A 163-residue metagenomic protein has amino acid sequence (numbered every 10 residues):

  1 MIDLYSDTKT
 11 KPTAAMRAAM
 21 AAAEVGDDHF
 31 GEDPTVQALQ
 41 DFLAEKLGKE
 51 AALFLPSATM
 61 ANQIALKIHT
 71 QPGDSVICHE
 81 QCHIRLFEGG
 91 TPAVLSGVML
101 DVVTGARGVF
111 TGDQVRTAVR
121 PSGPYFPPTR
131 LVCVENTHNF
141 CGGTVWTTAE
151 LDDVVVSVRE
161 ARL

Functional and structural regions predicted by a protein language model:
M1-A19: N-terminal amphipathic/basic leader segments beginning at the initiator methionine
T13-A58, E80-Q81, R85-L86, T91: Conserved N-terminal alpha-helix of the aminotransferase class I/II PLP-enzyme fold
E50-T70, V103-T104, N136: Conserved core of the PLP fold type I
P56, H79, L131-E135: Short beta-strand segments
I68-L86: Conserved PLP-anchoring active-site segment centered on the Schiff-base-forming lysine
S96-V156: PLP-dependent aminotransferase-class I/II
E160-A161: Helix C-cap/helix->beta junction micro-motif
